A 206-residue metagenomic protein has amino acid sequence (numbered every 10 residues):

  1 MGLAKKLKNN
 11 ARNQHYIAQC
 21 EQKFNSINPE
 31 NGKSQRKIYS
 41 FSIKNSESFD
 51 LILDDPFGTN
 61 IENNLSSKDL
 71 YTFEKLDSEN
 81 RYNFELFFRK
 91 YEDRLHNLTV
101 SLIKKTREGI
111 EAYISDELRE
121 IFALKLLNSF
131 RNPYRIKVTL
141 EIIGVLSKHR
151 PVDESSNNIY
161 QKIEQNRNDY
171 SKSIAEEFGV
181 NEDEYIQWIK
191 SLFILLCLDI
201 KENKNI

Functional and structural regions predicted by a protein language model:
M1-I206: Alpha-helical structural context detector biased toward long hydrophobic helices
